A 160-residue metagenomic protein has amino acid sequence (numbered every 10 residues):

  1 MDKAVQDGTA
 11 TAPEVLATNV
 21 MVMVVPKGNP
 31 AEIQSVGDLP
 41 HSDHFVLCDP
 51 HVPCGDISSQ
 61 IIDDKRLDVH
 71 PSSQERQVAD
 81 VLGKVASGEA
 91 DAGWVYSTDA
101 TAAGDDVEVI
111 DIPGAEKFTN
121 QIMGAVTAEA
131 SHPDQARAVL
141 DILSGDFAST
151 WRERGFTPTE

Functional and structural regions predicted by a protein language model:
M1-D7, A12-E160: Exported/periplasmic ABC-transporter solute-binding proteins
